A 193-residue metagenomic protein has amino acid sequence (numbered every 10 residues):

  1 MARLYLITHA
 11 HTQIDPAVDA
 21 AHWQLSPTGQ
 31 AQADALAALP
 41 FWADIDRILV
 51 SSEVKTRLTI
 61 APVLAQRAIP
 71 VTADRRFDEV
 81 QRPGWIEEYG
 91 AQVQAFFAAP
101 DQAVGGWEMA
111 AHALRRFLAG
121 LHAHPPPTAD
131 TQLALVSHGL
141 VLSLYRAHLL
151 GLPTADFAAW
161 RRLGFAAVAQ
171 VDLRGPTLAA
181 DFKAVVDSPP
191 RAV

Functional and structural regions predicted by a protein language model:
A2-P70, G105, A166: Active-site-proximal alpha-helix that buttresses catalytic centers in soluble enzyme cores
R3-I7, T131-S137, V141: Beta-strand elements within well-structured catalytic alpha/beta cores of enzymes that handle phosphate/sulfate esters
Q24, A65-A119: Phosphate-handling substructures
F41-D44, H124-T131: Glycine-rich phosphate-binding loop signature in dinucleotide/nucleotide-binding domains
V50-S51, R115, V136-S137: Short beta-strand scaffold positions
P62, L144, H148: Active-site signature of alpha/beta-hydrolase-fold catalytic machinery across serine- and Asp/Cys-nucleophile hydrolases
G90-A103, P176-R191: A polyampholytic, Gly/Pro-enriched intrinsically disordered region
L150-F182: Domain-level recognition of soluble alpha/beta enzyme cores, biased toward histidine phosphatases/phosphomutases
